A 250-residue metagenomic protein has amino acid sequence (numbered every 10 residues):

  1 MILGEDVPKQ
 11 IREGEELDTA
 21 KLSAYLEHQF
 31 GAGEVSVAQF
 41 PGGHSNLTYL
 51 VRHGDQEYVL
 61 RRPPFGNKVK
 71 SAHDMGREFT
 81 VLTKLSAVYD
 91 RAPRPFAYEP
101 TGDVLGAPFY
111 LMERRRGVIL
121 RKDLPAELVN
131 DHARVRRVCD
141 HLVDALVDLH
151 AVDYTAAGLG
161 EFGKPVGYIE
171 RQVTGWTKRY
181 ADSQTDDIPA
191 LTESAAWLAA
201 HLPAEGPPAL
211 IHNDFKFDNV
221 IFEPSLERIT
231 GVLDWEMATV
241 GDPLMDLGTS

Functional and structural regions predicted by a protein language model:
M1-A32: Juxta-kinase regulatory segment immediately upstream of eukaryotic protein kinase catalytic domains
V7-I11, L22, G54, P224-L226 (+1 more regions): FAD-dependent flavoprotein oxygenase/oxidase catalytic domain
A24-Y25, W176, W197, W235: Tryptophan-centered motif/residue detector
E34-E193, W197, H201-L210, P224-L226: ATP-binding pocket architecture of kinase catalytic cores
S71, E78, F217-D218, G241: Alpha-helical structural signal
A209-L210, K216, F222-S250: Active-site Asp-x-Gly
